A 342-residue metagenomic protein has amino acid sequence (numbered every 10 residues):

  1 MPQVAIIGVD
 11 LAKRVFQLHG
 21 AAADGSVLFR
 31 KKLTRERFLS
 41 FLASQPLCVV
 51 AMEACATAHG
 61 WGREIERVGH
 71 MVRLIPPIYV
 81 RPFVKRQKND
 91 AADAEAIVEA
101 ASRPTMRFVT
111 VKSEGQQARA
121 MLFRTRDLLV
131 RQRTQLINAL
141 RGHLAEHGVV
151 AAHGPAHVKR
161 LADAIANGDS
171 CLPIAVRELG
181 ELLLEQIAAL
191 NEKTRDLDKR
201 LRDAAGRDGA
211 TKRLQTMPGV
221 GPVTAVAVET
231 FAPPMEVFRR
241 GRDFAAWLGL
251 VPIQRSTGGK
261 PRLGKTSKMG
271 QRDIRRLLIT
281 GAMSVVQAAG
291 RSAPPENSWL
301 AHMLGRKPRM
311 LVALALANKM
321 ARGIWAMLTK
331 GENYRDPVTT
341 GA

Functional and structural regions predicted by a protein language model:
M1-A342: A detector of single, family-specific signature residues that are central to catalytic or substrate-handling motifs
